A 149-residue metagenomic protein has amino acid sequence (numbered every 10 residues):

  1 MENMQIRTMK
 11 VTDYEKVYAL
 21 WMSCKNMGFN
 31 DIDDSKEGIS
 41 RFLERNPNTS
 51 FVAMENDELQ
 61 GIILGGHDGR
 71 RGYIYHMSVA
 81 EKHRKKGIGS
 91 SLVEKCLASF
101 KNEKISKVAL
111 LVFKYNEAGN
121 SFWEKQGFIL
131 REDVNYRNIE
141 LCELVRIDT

Functional and structural regions predicted by a protein language model:
M4-V17: A short beta-loop-alpha structural element at the N-terminal edge of CoA-dependent acyl/N-acetyltransferase catalytic
S40-V52, Y73: A short helix-loop-beta-strand connector motif used in the catalytic cores of GNAT acetyltransferases and, in some
V52, E58-G66, Y73-S78: Conserved beta-strand in the GNAT
G66-Y75, R84, L130-E132: A conserved beta-turn-beta hairpin within the catalytic core of GNAT-like acetyltransferases that forms part
M77-R84, V112: A short, internal acetyl-CoA/4′-phosphopantetheine-binding micro-motif in the GNAT/acyltransferase core
K85-A98, K125: Conserved acetyl-CoA-binding loop-helix of GNAT-fold acetyltransferases
F100-L111: Conserved GNAT acetyl-CoA-binding A-motif
L110-G119, N138: Conserved beta-strand-loop-alpha-helix junction that forms the acyl-donor binding cleft
